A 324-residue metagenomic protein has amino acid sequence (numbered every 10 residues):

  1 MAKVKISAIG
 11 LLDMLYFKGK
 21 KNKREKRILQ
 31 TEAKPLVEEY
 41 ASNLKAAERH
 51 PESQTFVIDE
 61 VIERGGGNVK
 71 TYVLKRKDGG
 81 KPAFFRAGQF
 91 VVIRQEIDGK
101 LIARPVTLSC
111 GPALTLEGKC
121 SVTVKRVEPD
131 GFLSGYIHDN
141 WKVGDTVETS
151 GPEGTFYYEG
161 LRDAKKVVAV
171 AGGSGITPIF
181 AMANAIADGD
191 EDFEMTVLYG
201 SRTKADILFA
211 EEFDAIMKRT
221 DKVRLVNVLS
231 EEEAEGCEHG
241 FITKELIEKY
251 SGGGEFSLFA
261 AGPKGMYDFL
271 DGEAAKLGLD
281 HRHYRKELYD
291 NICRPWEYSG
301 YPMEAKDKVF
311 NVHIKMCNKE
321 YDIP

Functional and structural regions predicted by a protein language model:
M1-G10, F132-E320: FNR/FR-type flavoprotein reductase catalytic core
A2-P35, K125: Helix-rich terminal scaffold detector
R27, T31, A41-N43, I186 (+1 more regions): N-proximal short alpha-helices
E32-P35, S109, M195: Intrinsically disordered, low-complexity segments enriched in polar/charged small residues
E38-A41, H313: Short, contiguous pre-domain boundary segments
Y40-T146, S150, K165, S201-T203 (+2 more regions): Ferredoxin-reductase
I102, K319-I323: Short, isolated positions in well-ordered beta-strands
